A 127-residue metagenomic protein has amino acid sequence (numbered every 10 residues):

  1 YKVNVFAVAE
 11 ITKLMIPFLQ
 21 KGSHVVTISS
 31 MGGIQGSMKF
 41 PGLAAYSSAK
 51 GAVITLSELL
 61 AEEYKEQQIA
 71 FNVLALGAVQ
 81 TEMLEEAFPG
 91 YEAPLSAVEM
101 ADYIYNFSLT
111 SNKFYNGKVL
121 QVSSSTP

Functional and structural regions predicted by a protein language model:
Y1-E10, V26, V53: Catalytic Tyr-X3-Lys loop
A7, I11-M15, L19, L56-S57 (+1 more regions): Hydrophobic positions on the long internal alpha-helix of Rossmann-like NAD(P)-dependent oxidoreductase domains
F18-G22, E63-I69, S111: Short coil/turn segments at alpha/beta junctions that flank glycine-rich nucleotide-binding fingerprints
H24-A52, S57-E58, E62-E66, A78: Catalytic loop of short-chain dehydrogenase/reductase
V26, F71-L74, L84: Hydrophobic structural elements of the Rossmann-like NAD(P)H-binding subdomain that define the short-chain
P41-A44, A87-A93: Short glycine-enriched, charge-decorated loop/helix-capping segments at active-site entrances that position
I54, Y64-V79, F114-V122: Conserved Rossmann-fold SDR core element
V73, P89-P127: C-terminal helical subdomain
